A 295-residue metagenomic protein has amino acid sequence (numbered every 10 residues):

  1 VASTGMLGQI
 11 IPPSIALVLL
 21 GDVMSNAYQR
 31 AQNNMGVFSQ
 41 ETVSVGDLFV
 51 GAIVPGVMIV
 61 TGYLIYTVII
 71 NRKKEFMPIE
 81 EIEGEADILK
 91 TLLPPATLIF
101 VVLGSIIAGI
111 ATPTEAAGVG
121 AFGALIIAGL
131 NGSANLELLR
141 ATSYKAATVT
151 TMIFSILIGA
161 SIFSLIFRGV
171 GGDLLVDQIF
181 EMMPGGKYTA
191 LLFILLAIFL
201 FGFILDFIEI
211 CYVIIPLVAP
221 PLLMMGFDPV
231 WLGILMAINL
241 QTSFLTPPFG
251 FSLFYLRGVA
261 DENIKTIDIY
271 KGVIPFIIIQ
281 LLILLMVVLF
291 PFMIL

Functional and structural regions predicted by a protein language model:
V1-L295: Alpha-helical transmembrane segments of multi-pass membrane transport proteins
